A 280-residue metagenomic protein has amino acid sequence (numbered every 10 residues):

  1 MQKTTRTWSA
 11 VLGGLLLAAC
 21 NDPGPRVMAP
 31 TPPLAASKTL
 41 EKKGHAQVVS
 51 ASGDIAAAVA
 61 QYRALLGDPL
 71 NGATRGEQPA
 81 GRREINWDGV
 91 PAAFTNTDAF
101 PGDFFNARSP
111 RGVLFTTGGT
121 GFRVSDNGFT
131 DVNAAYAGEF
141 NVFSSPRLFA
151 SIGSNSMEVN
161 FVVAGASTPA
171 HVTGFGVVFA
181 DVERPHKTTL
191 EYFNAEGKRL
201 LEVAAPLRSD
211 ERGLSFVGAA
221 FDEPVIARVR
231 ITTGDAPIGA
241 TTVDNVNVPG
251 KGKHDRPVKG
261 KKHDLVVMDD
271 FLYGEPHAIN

Functional and structural regions predicted by a protein language model:
M1-S9: Bacterial N-terminal signal peptides that target proteins for export
S9-L15: Sec-dependent N-terminal signal peptides
L17-A19: C-terminal motif of bacterial Sec signal peptides marking the signal peptidase cleavage site
N21-G24: Bacterial signal peptide processing site
R26-S37: Ser/Thr-rich, Pro/Gly/Ala-heavy low-complexity intrinsically disordered linkers and tails of secreted extracellular
S37-N280: Surface-exposed, well-ordered secondary-structure segments
